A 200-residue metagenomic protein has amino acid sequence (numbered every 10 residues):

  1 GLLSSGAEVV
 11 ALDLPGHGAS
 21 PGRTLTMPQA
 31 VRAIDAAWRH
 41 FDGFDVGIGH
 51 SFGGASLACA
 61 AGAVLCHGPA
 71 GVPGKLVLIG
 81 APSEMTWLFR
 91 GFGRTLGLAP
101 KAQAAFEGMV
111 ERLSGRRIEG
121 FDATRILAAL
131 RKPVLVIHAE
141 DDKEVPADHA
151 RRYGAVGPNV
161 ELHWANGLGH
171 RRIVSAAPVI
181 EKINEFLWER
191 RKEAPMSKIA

Functional and structural regions predicted by a protein language model:
G1-P21: Conserved alpha/beta-hydrolase
G22-D45: Alpha/beta-hydrolase active-site loop
G49, G53-L57: Gly/Ala-rich beta-loop-alpha elbow adjacent to hydrolase catalytic centers
C66-R116: Hydrolase active-site cap/lid region
A129-R131, V136-H138, D142: Short beta-strand/loop motif that positions the catalytic acidic residue of the alpha/beta-hydrolase fold
K143-H149: Conserved alpha/beta-hydrolase "acid-adjacent" motif
V156-R171: Catalytic histidine neighborhood in serine/cysteine hydrolases with alpha/beta-hydrolase-type architecture
L168-I180: Catalytic histidine-centered segment of alpha/beta-hydrolase-like enzymes
